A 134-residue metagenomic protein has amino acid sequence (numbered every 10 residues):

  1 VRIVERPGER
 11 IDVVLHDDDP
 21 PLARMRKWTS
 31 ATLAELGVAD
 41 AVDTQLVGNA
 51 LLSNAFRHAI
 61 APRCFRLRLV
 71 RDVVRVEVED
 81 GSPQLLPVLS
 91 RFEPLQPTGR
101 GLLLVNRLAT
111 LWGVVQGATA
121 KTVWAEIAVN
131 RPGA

Functional and structural regions predicted by a protein language model:
V1-D12, F56-A134: Conserved beta-strand-loop-beta-strand hairpin that lines the nucleotide-binding pocket of ATP/GTP-utilizing enzymes
V1-D43: Bergerat-fold GHKL ATPase/HATPase_c domain
H16, P20, A39-V42, L46 (+2 more regions): Residues at secondary-structure transition points
T32, L36, N54-A55, V115: Histidine kinase transmitter module recognition
V38-R63: Conserved ATP-binding N-box helix of the HATPase_c
